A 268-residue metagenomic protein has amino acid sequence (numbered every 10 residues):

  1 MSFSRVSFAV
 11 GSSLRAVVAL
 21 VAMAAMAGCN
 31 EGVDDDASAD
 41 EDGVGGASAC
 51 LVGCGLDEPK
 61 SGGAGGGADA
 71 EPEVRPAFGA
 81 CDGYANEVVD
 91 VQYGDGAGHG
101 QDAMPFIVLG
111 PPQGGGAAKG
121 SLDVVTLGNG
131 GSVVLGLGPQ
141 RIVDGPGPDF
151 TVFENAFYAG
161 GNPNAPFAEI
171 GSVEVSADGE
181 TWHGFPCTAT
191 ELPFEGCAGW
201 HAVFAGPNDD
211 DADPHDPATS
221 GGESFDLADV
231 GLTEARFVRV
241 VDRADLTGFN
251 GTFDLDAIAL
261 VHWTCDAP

Functional and structural regions predicted by a protein language model:
M1-S2, V6, M26-E73: Ser/Thr-rich, Pro/Gly/Ala-heavy low-complexity intrinsically disordered linkers and tails of secreted extracellular
S2-V18: Bacterial N-terminal signal peptides that target proteins for export
G53-G55, P59, A70-G171, G184-P268: A domain-level signal for the mature, folded cores of soluble proteins
